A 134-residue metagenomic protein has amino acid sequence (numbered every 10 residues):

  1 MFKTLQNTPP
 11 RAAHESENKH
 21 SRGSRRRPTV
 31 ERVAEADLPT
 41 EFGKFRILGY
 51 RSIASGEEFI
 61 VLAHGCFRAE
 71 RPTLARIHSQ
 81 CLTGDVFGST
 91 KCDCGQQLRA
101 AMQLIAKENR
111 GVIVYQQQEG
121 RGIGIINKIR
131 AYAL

Functional and structural regions predicted by a protein language model:
M1-L134: Catalytic domains of riboflavin
